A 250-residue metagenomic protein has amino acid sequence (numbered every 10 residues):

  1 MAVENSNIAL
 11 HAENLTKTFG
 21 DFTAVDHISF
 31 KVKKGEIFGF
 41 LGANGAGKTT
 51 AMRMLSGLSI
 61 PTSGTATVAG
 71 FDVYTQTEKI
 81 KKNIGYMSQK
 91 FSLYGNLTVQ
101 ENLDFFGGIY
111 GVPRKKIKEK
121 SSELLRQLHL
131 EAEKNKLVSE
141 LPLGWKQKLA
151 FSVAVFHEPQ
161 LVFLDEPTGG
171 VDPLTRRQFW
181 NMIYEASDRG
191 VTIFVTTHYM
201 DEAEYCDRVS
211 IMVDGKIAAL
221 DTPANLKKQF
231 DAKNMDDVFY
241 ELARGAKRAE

Functional and structural regions predicted by a protein language model:
N96, L137-G144: Conserved ABC ATPase signature
D104, G108, K115-E133: Conserved ABC ATPase "signature" region
E158: Conserved catalytic motifs of ABC-family nucleotide-binding domains
V162-E166: Catalytic Walker B motif of ABC-type/P-loop ATPase nucleotide-binding domains
L220-D221: ABC ATPase "signature
